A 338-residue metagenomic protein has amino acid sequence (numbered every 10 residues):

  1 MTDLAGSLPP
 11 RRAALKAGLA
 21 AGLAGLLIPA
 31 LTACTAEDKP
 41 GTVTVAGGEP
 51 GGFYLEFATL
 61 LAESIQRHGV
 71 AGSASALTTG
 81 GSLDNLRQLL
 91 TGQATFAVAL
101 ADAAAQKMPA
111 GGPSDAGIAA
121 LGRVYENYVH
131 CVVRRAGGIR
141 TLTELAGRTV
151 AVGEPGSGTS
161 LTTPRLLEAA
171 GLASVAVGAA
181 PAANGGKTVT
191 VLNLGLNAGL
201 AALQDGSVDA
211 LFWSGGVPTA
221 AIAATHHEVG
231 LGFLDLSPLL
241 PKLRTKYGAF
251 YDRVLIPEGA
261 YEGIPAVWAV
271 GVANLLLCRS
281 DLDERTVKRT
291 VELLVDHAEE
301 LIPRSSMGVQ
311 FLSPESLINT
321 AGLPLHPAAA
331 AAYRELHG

Functional and structural regions predicted by a protein language model:
M1-P9, A17-P29: N-terminal secretory signal peptides
T35-E37: Bacterial signal peptide processing site
P40, T91, A116, E126-Y128 (+2 more regions): Extracytoplasmic
T42-H68, G72-A76, E126-D205, E299-I302 (+3 more regions): Bilobed "Venus flytrap"/periplasmic-binding protein-like clamshell domains and structurally analogous long
A62-E63, S75-D115, I139, N197-A202 (+1 more regions): Pocket-flanking alpha-helical
A101-A103, G137, S174-L277, D281: Pocket-lining segment of extracytoplasmic ligand-binding domains
S114-V124, A151, G259-W268: A structural signal for short loop-to-beta-strand junctions that line the ligand-binding cleft of periplasmic/secreted
V267-G338: Segments of small-molecule ligand-sensing domains
